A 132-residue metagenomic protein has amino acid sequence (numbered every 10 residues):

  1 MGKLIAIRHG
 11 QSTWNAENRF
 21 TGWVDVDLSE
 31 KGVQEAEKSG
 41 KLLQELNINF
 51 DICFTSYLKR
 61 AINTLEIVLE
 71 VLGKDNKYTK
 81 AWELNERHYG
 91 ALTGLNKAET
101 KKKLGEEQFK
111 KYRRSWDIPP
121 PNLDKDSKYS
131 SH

Functional and structural regions predicted by a protein language model:
M1-I5: Extreme N-terminal starter segment of soluble prokaryotic enzymes
I7-H9: N-terminal nucleotide-binding beta1-loop-alpha1 segment
Q11-V26: Glycine-rich N-terminal loop/short-helix segment of MobA-like nucleotidyltransferase
A16-E17, E30, A91-G94: Short, function-defining helix-loop hinge/capping sites that tune catalysis or transport
G22-G40: Short catalytic helix/loop segments, enriched in acidic residues and glycine and frequently bearing histidine
G40-H132: Phosphate-coordination/substrate-recognition cap region in phosphate-metabolizing enzymes
